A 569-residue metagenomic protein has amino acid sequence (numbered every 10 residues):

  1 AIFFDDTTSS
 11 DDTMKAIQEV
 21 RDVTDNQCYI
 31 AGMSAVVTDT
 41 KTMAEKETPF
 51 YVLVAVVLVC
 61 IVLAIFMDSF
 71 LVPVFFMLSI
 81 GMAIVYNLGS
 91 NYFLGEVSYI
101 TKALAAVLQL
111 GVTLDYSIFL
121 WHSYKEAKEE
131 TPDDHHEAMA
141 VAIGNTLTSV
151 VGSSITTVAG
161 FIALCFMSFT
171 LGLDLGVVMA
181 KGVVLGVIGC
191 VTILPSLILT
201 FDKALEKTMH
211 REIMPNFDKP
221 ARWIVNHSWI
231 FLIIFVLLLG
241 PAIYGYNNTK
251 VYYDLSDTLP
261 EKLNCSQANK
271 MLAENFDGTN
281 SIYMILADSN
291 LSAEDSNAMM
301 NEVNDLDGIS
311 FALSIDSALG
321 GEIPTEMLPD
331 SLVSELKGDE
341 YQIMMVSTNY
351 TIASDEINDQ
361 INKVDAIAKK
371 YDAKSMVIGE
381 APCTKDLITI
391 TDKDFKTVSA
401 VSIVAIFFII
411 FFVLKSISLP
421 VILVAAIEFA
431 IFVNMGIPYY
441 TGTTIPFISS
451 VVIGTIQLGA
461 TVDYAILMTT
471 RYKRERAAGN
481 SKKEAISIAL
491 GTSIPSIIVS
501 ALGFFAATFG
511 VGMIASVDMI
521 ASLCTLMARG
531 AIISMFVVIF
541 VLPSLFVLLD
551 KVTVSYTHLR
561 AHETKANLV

Functional and structural regions predicted by a protein language model:
A1-S34, K250-L419, A425-T444: Structured non-transmembrane domains adjacent to transmembrane bundles in polytopic membrane proteins
D12-Y253, K369-R560, V569: Membrane-embedded transmembrane helical bundles of large multi-pass transporters/channels
